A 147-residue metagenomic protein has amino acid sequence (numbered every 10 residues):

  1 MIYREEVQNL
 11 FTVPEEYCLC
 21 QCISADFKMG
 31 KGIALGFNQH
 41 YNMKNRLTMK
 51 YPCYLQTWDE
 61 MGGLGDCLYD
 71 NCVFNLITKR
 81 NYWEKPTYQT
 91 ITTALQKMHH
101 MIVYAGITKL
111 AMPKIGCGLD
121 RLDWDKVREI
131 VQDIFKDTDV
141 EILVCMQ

Functional and structural regions predicted by a protein language model:
M1-Q147: Macrodomain-like recognition of ADP-ribose-binding/processing modules
